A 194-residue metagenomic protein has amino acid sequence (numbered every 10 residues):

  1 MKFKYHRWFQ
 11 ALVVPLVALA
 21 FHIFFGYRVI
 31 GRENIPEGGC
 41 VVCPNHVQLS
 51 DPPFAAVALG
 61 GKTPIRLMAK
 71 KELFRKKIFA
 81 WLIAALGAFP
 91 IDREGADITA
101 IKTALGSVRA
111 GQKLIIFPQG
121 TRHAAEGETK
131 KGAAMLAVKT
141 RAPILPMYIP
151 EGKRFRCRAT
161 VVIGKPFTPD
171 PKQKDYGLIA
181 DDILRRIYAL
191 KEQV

Functional and structural regions predicted by a protein language model:
M1-G31, K77-L86: A transmembrane-helix-recognition feature enriched in membrane-embedded lipid enzymes and envelope glyco-/phospholipid
M1-W8, I98-V194: Non-catalytic C-terminal accessory region of glycerolipid acyltransferases and related lyso-lipid remodeling enzymes
L16-V17, A85-P90, F117-T121: Short, basic, glycine/proline-bearing loop/turn elements
A20-H22, G60, L82-I83, S107 (+1 more regions): A generic structural signal for well-ordered alpha-helical segments
G26-I30, P53-A55, I101-T103, K131-A133: A generic local structural motif
E33-I35, G106: Short amphipathic alpha-helix with an adjacent loop that forms part of the alpha/beta core around
P36-G95: Catalytic core of membrane glycerolipid acyltransferases/transacylases, capturing the structured, soluble-facing
